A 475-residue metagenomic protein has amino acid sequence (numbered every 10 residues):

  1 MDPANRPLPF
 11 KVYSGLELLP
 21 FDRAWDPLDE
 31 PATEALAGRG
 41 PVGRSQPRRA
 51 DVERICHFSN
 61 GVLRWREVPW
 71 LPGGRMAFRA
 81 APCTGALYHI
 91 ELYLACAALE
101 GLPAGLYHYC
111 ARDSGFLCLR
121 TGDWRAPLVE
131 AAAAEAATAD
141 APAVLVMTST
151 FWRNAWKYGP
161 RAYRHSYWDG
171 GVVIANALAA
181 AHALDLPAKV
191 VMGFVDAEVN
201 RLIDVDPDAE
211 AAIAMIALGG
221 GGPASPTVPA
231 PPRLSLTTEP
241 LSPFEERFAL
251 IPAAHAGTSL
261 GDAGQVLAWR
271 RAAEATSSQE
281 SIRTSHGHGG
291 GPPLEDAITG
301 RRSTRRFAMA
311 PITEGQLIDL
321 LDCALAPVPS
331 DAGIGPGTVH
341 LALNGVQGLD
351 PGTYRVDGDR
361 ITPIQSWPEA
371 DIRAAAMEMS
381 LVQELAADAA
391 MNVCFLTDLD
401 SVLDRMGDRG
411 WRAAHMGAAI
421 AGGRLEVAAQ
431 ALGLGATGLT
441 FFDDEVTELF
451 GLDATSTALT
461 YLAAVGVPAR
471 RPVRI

Functional and structural regions predicted by a protein language model:
M1-R424, L432, A436-I475: N-terminal accessory segments that position/regulate proteins before the catalytic core
A429: Short surface loop/edge beta-strand patches of beta-sandwich-type extracellular domains that form ligand-contact sites
